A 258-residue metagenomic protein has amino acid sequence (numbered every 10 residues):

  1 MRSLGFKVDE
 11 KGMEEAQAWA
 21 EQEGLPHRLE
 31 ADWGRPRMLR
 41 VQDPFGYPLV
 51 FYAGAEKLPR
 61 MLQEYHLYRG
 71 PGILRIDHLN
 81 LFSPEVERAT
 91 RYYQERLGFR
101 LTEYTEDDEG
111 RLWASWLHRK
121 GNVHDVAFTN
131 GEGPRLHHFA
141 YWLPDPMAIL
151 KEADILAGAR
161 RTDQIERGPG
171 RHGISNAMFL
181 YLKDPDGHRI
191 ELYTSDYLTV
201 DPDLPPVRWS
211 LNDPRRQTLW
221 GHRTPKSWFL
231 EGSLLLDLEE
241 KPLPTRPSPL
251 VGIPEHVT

Functional and structural regions predicted by a protein language model:
M1, D9-E10, Y47-A55, E103-H137 (+2 more regions): Conserved short beta-strand elements that form part of the metal-binding/catalytic scaffold of enzyme active sites
M1-W19, R37-Q42, R75-P84, E132-A159 (+1 more regions): Vicinal oxygen chelate
E14-A16, R91, A127, I149 (+1 more regions): Short acidic, gly/pro-rich beta-turn/loop elements at beta-sheet edges and active-site/ligand-binding grooves
Q17-R75, S115-L117, R160-T258: Vicinal oxygen chelate
A20, A89, Y93, F139: Hydrophobic pocket/interface hotspot
E30-W33, F82-V123: Core segments of cupin and vicinal oxygen chelate
Y68-P71, Y93, N130-G133: A short alpha-helix capping/helix-coil boundary motif
Q94, G98-T102, N122, Y141-A148 (+1 more regions): Short helix-capping and hinge/turn segments at secondary-structure transitions, especially at repeat and domain
